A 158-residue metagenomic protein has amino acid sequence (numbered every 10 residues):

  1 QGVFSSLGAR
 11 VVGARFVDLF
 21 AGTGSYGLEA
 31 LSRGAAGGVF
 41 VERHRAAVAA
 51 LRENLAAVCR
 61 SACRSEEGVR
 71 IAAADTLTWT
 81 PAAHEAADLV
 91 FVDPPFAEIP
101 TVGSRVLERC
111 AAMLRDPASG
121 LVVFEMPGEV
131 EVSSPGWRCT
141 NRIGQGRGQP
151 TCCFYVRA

Functional and structural regions predicted by a protein language model:
Q1-A158: Class I S-adenosyl-L-methionine-dependent methyltransferase catalytic core
